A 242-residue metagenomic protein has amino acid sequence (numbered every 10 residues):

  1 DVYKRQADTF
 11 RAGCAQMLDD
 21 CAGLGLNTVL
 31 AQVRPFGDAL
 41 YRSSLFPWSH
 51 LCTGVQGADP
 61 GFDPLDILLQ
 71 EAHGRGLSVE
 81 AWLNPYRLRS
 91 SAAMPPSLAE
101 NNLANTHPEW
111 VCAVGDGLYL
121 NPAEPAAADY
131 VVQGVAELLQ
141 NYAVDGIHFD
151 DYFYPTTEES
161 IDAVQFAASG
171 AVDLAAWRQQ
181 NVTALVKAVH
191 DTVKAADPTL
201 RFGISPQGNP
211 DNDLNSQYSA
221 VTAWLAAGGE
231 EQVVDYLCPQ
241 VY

Functional and structural regions predicted by a protein language model:
D1-R11, D63, Q70, E80-A81 (+2 more regions): Active-site-adjacent "subsite" loops/lids of carbohydrate-active enzymes
R5-A22, A127-L138, N212-E230: Short, acidic/polar
A7-L24, L51-R75, Y130-Q133, Q180-K187: Aromatic- and glycine-enriched glycan-recognition loops and surfaces that form the carbohydrate-binding subsites
A12-A39, N141-G146, E230-L237: Catalytic domains of carbohydrate-active enzymes, especially glycoside hydrolases
L24-P60: Aromatic-lined carbohydrate-binding/catalytic grooves of carbohydrate-active enzymes
Y41-G54, R87-G115, D151-G170: Aromatic- and acidic-residue-enriched segments that line the glycan-binding/catalytic groove of carbohydrate-active
H73, S78-S90, H148-P155, A175-Q217: Aromatic-lined carbohydrate-recognition surfaces of secreted/lumenal glycan-active proteins
D145, D150, Q217-Y242: Aromatic- and acid-rich polysaccharide-binding/catalytic face of secreted or lumenal carbohydrate-active enzymes
